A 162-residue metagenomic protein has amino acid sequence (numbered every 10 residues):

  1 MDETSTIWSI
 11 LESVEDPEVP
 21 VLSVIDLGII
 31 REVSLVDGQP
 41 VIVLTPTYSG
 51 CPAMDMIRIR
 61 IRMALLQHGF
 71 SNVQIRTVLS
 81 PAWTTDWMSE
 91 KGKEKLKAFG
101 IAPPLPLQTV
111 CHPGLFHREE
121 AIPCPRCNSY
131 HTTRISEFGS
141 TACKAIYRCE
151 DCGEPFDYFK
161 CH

Functional and structural regions predicted by a protein language model:
M1-H162: Domain-level signature for proteins that mediate thiol-based redox and metal-cofactor handling
